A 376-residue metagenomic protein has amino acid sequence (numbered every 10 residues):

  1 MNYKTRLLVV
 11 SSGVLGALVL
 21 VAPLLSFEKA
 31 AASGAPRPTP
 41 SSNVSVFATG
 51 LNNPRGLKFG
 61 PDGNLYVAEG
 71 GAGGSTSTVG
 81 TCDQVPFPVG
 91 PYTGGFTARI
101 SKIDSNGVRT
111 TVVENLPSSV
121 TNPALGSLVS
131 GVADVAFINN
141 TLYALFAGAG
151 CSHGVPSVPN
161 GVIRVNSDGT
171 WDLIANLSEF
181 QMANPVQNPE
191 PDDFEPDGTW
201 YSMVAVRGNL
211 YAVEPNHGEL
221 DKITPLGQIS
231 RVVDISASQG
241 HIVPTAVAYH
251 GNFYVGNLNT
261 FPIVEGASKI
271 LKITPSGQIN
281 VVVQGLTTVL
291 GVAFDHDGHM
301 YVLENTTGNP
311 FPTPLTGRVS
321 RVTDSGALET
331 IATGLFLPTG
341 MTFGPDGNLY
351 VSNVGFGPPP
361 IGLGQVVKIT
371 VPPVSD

Functional and structural regions predicted by a protein language model:
S45-A48, V108-L116, G169-F180, S230-S236 (+2 more regions): Beta-propeller fold detector
G50-D62, F96-T97, S118-T141, Q181-L210 (+6 more regions): Beta-rich, blade/repeat-based domains predominating in secreted/periplasmic proteins but also intracellular
N64, V108, N140-Y143, T170 (+8 more regions): Generic structural signal for coil-to-beta-strand starts
Y66-G70, Y143-F146, A212-V213, Y254-N257 (+2 more regions): Residue position within the beta-strands of beta-propeller blades
A72-T76, A149-H153, H217-E219, T260-I263 (+2 more regions): Short glycine/acidic-enriched loop and turn motifs that connect beta-strands
P88, F96-S101, N160-I163, E219-K222 (+3 more regions): A short loop-to-beta-strand structural motif that recurs across blades of beta-propeller domains
I103-V108, V165-T170, I223-Q228, I273-Q278 (+2 more regions): Short loop/turn segments that connect beta-strands within beta-propeller blades
T339-D376: Blade-level signature of beta-propeller repeat domains, shared across WD40, Kelch, NHL, RCC1 and BNR/Asp-box propellers
